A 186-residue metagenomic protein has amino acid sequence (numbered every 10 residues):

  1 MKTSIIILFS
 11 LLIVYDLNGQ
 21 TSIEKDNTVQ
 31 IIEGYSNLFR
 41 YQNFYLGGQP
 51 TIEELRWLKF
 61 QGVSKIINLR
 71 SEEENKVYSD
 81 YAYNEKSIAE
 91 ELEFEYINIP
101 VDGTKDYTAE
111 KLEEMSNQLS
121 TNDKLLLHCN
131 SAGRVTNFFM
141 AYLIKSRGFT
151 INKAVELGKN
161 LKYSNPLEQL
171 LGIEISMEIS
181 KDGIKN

Functional and structural regions predicted by a protein language model:
S4-I13: Sec-dependent N-terminal signal peptides
G19-L125, M140-N186: Cys-dependent protein tyrosine phosphatase-like superfamily
L126-T136: A phosphate-binding catalytic loop at a beta-strand-loop-alpha-helix junction that coordinates phosphoryl groups
